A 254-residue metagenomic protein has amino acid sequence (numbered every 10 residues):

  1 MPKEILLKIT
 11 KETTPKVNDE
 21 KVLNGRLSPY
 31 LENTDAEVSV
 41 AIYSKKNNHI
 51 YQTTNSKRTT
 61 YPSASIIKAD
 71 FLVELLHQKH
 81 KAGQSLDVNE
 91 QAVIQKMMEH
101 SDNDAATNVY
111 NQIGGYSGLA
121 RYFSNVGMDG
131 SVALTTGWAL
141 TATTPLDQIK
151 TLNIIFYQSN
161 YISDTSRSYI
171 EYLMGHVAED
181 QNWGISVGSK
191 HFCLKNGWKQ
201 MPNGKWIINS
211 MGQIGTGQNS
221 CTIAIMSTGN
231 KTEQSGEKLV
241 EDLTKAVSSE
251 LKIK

Functional and structural regions predicted by a protein language model:
P2, L6-S39, Y43-K46, Y110-K254: Penicillin-recognizing serine hydrolase domain
I5-E12, H49-S56, L72-H77, E99-N103: Acidic/histidine-rich, surface-exposed loop or edge segments in extracytoplasmic proteins
A36-T60, H80: Short, conserved catalytic-motif segment at the N-terminal edge
N48, T60-Q84, M97, I223: Active-site SXXK
I66-A69, E99, N103, P145-I149: Short alpha-helical patches at coil-to-helix transitions and adjacent helical residues in well-structured domains
H80-V132: Conserved catalytic neighborhood of penicillin-recognizing serine enzymes
